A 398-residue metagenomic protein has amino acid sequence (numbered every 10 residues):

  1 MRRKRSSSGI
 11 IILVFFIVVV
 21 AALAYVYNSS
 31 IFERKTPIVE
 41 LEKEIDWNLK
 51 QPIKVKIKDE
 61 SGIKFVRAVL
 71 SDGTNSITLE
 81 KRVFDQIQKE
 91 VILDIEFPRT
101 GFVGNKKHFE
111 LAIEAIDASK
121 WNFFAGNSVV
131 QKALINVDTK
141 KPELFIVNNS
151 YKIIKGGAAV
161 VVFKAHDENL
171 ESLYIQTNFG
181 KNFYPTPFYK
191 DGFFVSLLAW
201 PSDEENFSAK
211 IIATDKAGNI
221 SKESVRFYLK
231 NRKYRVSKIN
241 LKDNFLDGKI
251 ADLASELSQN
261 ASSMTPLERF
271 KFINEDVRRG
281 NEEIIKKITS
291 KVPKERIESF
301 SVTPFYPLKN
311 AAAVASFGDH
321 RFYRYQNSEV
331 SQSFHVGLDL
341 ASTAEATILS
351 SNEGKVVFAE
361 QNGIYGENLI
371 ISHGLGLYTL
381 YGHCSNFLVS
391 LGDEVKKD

Functional and structural regions predicted by a protein language model:
V20-V39, V129-E143: Proline/serine/threonine-rich low-complexity linkers at boundaries of modular beta-sandwich domains
L41-D46, N148-I154: Short beta-strand segments of immunoglobulin-like
P52-D59, N149, G157-H166: Short edge beta-strand/loop segments characteristic of extracellular beta-sandwich folds
R99-K107, A199-N206: Surface-exposed, short loops/turns at beta-strand junctions within beta-sandwich domains
I116-F124, T214-G218: Short, solvent-exposed loop/turn segments at the edges of extracellular beta-sandwich modules
E171-S316, R324: Non-catalytic extracellular/periplasmic "stalk" and linker regions immediately N-terminal to catalytic or recognition
E298-K309, S328-Q361: Short, glycine/small-residue-enriched coil/turn segments at secondary-structure junctions
S350-L388: Zn2+-dependent peptidoglycan hydrolase active-site motif and core
